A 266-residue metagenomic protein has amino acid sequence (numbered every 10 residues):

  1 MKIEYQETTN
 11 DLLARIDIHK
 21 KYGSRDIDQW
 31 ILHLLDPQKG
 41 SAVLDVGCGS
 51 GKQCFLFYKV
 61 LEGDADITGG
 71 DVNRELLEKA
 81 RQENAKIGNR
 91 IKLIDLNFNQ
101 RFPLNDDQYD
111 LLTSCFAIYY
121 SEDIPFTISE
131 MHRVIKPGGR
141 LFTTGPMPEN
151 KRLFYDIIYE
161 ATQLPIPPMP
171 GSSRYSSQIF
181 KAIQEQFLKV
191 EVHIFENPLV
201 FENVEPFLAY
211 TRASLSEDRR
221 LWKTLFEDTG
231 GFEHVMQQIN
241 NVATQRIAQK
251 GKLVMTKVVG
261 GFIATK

Functional and structural regions predicted by a protein language model:
M1-Q38, K52-L56: Conserved class I S-adenosyl-L-methionine
E4, S50-K52, S173-S177, Q186-K266: Conserved Class I S-adenosyl-L-methionine
A42-V46, S50-Q100: Class I SAM-dependent methyltransferase SAM/SAH-binding core
F102-L111: A short acidic, Gly/Pro-enriched loop at the edge of an enzyme's catalytic core that lines a small-molecule cofactor
L111-D123: A short SAM/SAH-binding and catalytic strip from SAM-dependent methyltransferases
P125, R140-N203: Conserved catalytic/acceptor-binding region of the Class I
P125-P137: A short glycine-rich, Lys/Arg-flanked "PGG" loop and its adjoining helix->strand segment in the class I
